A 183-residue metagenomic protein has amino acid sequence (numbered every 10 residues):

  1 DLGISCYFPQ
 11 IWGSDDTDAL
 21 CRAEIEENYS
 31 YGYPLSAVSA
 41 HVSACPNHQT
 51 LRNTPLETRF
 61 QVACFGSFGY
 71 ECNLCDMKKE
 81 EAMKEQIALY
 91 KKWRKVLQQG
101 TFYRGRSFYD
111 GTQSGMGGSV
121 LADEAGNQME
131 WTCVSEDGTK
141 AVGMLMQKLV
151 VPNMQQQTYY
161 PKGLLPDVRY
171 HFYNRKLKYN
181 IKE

Functional and structural regions predicted by a protein language model:
D1-D76: Glycan-recognition surfaces
L56, M83-Q86, E136: Active-site-proximal structural scaffolding
A63, G143, F172: Conserved, mostly hydrophobic/aromatic
G66, C72-Y109, G115: Aromatic- and carboxylate-lined catalytic core of secreted/periplasmic carbohydrate-active enzymes
S114-P166: Carbohydrate-binding surface patches
K162-K178: Solvent-exposed beta-hairpin/edge-strand motifs
